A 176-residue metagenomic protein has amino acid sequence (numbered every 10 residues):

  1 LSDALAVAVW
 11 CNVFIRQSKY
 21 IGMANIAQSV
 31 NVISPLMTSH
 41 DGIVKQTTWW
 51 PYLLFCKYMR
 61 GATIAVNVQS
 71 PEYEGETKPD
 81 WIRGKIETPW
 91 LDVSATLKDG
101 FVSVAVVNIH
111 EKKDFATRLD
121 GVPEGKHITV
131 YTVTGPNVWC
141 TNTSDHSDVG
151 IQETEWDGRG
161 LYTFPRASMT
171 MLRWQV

Functional and structural regions predicted by a protein language model:
L1-D92: Aromatic/acidic polysaccharide-binding cleft in carbohydrate-active enzymes
N25-Q28, H40, N67-V68, V106-N108 (+3 more regions): Active-site proximal loops enriched in glycine and acidic residues that flank catalytic Cys/His/Asp and coordinate
P35-M37, A116-R118, W139-S144: Short conserved micro-motifs at the rims of enzyme active sites and ligand-binding pockets
T38, T96-G100, E155-D157: Short, ordered beta-strand-loop transition motifs
K78-I82, W90-K98, P136-S144, W174: Preference for extracellular/luminal or secreted protein segments
I86-E124, V130, T170-R173: Carbohydrate-binding surface patches
P123-R166: Acidic, Ser/Thr/Pro-rich beta/coil linker or hinge segments at domain junctions
Y162-V176: Beta-strand-rich recognition/accessory modules
